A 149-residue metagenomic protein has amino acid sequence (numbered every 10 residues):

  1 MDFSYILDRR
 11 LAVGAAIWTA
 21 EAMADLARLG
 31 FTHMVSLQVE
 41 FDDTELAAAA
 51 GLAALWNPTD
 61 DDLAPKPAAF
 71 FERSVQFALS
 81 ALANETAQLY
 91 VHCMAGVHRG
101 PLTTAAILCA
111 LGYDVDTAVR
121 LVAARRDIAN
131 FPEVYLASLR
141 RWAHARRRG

Functional and structural regions predicted by a protein language model:
D2, L7-Q88, C109-R141, R147: Cysteine-based protein phosphatase catalytic domain of the PTP/DSP
T86-A105: A phosphate-binding catalytic loop at a beta-strand-loop-alpha-helix junction that coordinates phosphoryl groups
